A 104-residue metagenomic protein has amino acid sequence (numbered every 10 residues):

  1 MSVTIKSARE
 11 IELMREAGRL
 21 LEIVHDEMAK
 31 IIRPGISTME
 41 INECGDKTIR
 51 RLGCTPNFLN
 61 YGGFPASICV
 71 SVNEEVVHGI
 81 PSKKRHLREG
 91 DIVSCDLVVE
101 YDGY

Functional and structural regions predicted by a protein language model:
M1-Y104: Active-site neighborhoods and metal-handling regions in enzymes and metal-associated proteins
